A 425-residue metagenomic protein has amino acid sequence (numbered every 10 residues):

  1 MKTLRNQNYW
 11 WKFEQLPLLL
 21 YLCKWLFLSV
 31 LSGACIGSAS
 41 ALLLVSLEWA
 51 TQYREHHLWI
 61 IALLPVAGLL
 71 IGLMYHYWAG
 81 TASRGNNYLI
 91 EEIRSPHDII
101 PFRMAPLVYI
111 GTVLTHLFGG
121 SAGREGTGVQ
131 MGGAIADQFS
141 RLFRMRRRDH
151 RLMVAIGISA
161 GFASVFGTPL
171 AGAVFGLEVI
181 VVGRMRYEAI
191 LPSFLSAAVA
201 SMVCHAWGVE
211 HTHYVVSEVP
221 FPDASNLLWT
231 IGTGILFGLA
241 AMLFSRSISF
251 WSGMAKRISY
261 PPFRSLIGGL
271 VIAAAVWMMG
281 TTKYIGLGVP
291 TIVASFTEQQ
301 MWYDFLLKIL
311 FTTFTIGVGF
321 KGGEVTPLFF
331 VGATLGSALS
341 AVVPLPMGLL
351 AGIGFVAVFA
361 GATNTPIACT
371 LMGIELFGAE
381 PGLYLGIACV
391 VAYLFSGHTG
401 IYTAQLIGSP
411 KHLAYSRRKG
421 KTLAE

Functional and structural regions predicted by a protein language model:
M1-E425: Alpha-helical transmembrane segments and immediately membrane-proximal extracytoplasmic
